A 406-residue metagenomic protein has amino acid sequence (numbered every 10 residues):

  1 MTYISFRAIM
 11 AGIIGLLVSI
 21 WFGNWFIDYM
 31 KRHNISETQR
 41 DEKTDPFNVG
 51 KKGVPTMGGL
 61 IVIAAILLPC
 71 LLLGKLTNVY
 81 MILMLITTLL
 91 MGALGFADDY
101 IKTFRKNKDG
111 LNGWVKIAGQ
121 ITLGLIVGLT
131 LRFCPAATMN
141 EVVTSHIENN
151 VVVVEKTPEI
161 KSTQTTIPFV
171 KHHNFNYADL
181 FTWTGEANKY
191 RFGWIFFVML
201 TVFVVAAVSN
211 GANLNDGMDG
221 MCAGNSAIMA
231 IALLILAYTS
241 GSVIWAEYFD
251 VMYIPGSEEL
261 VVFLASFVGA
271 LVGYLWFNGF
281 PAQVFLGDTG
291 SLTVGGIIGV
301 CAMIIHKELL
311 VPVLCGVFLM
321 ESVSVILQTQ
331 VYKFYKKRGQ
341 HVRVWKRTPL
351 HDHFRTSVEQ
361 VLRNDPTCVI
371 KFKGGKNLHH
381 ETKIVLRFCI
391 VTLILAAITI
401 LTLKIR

Functional and structural regions predicted by a protein language model:
M1-Y29, V62-A93, Q120-E148, V152-T165 (+1 more regions): Alpha-helical transmembrane segments
N24-E42: Membrane-interface helix-loop junction between the first two transmembrane segments
M30, Y100-K108, Q283: Membrane-interfacial helix termini and the short, flexible loops that connect transmembrane helices in multi-pass
R40-V54, K108-V115, G119: Juxtamembrane helix-capping/reentrant segments at transmembrane boundaries
E42-K51, L83, K106, T182-Y190 (+2 more regions): Short juxtamembrane and helix-loop transition motifs at transmembrane-helix boundaries in membrane proteins
H172-F203, S209, F388: Individual transmembrane alpha-helix segments
